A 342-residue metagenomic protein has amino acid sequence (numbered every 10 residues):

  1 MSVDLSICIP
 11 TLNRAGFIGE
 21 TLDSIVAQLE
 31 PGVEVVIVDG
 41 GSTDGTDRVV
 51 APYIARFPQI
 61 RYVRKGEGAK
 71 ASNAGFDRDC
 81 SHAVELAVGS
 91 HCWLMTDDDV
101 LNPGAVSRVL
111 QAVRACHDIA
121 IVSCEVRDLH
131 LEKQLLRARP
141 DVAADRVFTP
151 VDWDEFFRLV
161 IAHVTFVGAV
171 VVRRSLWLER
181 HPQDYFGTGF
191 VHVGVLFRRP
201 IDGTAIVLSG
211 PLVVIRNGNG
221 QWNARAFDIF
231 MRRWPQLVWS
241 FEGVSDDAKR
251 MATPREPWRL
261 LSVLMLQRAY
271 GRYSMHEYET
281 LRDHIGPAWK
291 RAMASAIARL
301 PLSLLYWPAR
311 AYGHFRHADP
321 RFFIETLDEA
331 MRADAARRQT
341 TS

Functional and structural regions predicted by a protein language model:
V3-S6, E34: Cell-envelope/extracellular polymer assembly enzymes that use nucleotide-activated donors
R14-A27: Short, well-formed alpha-helical segments that are part of the catalytic scaffolds of diverse glycosyltransferases
D39-R48, E67-A69: A conserved acidic beta->alpha catalytic loop
K65-A87, D97: Glycine-rich, basic loop-to-helix element that forms the pyrophosphate-binding segment of sugar-nucleotide handling
C92: Short aromatic/hydrophobic "clamp" motif used to bind/position activated sugar donors
V100, G104-A138: Conserved donor NDP-sugar-binding/catalytic core segment of glycosyltransferases
V147-D228: Conserved nucleotide-sugar donor-binding catalytic segment
G194-F197, I201, V207-S342: C-terminal subregions of glycosyltransferases and related glycan-biosynthesis enzymes
